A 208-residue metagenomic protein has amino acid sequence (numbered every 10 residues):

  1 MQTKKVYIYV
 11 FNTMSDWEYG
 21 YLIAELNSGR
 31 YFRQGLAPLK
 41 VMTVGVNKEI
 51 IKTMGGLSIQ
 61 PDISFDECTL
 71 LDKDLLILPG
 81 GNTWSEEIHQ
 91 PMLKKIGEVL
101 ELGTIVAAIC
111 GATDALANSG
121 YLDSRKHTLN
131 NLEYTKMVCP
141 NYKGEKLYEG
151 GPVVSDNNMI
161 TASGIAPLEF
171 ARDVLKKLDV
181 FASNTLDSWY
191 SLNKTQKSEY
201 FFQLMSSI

Functional and structural regions predicted by a protein language model:
T3-Y7, M14-S15, Y21, S28-N47 (+3 more regions): Active-site-adjacent pocket-lining segments in enzyme domains
G55-D62: Short gly/ser/thr-rich secondary-structure transition/capping motifs
